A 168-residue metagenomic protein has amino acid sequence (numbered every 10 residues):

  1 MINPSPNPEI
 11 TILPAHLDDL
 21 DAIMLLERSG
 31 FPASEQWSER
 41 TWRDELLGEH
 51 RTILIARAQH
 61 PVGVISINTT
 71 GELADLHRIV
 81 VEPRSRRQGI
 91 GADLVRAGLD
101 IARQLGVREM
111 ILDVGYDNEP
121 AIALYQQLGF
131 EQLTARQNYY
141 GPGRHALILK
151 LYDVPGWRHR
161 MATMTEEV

Functional and structural regions predicted by a protein language model:
I2-S5, P14-L20, M24-R84, V95-I101 (+3 more regions): Acetyl-CoA-dependent GNAT
I10-T11: Extreme N-terminal starter segment of soluble prokaryotic enzymes
D19, R78-V80, R84-S85, G89 (+4 more regions): Conserved functional loop/turn residues at catalytic and ligand-binding sites
S38, A56-R57, A74, E109-M110 (+5 more regions): Residue-level detector of alpha-helical recognition elements and their boundaries
Q88, A92, D117-L147: Conserved active-site alpha-helix within GNAT-family acetyltransferase domains
R108, G115-E119, N138-V168: C-terminal "cap" of GNAT-fold acetyltransferases
